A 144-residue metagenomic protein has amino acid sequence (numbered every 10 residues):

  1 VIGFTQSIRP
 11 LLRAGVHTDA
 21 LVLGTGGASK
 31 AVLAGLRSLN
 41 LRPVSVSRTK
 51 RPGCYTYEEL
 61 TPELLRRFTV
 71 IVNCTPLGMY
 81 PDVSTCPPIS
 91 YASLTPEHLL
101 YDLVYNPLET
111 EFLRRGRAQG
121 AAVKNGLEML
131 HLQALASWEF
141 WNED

Functional and structural regions predicted by a protein language model:
V1, I8, H17-R37: Glycine-rich adenosine-cofactor-binding loop
Q6, A122-D144: Active-site capping/gating segments
Q6, P10, A34, S38 (+3 more regions): Short, well-ordered alpha-helices that flank and scaffold nucleotide-derived cofactor binding pockets
R13-D19, T95-P96: Short helix-loop-beta connector
A20, P43, V123: Hydrophobic anchor at the start of a short beta-strand that flanks the dinucleotide cofactor-binding loop
S38-Y55: NAD(P)-binding Rossmann-fold cofactor-contacting core
G53-K124: Rossmann-like adenosine-cofactor binding region
